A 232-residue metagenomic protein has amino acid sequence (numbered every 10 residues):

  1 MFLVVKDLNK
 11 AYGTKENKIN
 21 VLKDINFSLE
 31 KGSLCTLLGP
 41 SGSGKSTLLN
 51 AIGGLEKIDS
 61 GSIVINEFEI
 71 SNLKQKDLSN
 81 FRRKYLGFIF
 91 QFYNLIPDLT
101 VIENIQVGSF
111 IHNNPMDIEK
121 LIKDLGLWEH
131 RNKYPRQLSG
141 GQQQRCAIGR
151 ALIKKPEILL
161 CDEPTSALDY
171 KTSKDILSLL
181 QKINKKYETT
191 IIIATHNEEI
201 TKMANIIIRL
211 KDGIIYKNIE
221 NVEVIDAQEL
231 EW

Functional and structural regions predicted by a protein language model:
G53: Helix-to-loop junction immediately C-terminal to a conserved catalytic motif
G61-E69: Conserved ABC transporter NBD signature motif
I70-G87, V224-E229: ABC ATPase NBD coupling module
Y134-Q144: Conserved ABC ATPase signature
I148: Hydrophobic anchor residue at the start of the ABC signature
I153-E157: A short, proline-enriched helix->beta-strand linker immediately N-terminal to the Walker B motif in ABC-type P-loop
L159-D162: Catalytic Walker B motif of ABC-type/P-loop ATPase nucleotide-binding domains
